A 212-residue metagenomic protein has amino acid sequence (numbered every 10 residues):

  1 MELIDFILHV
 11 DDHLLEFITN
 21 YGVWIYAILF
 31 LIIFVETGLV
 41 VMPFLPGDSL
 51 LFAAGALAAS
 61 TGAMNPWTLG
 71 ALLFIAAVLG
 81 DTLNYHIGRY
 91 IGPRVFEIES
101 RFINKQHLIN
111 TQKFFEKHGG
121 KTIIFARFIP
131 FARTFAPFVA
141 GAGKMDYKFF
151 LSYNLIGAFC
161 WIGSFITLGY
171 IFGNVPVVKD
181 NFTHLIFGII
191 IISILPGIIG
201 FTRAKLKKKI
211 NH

Functional and structural regions predicted by a protein language model:
M1-F30, A56-F149, N174-I189, P196-H212: Membrane-interfacial helix-loop-helix
I18-T19, L39-P43, I123, L151-I156: Short, amphipathic, aromatic/basic-enriched membrane-interface segments that mark the entry/exit of transmembrane
F30-F52, S193: Transmembrane alpha-helix interface/packing and boundary motifs in multi-pass membrane proteins, characterized by
F131-F135, L155, F159-I162: Hydrophobic alpha-helical transmembrane bundles that constitute the permease/transmembrane domains of multi-pass
D146-F149, Y153, C160, F165: Membrane-embedded alpha-helical modules
I162-V175: Transmembrane alpha-helical segments of integral membrane proteins
